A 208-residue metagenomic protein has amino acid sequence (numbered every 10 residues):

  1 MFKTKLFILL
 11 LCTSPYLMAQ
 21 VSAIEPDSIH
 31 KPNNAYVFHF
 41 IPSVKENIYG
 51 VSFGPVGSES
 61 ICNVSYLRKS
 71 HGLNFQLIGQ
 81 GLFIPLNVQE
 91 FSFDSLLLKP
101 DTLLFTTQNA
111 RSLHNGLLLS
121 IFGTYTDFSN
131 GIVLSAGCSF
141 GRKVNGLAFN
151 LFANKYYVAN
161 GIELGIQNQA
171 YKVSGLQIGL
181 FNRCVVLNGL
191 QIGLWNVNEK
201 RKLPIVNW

Functional and structural regions predicted by a protein language model:
M1-I24: Bacterial Sec-dependent N-terminal signal peptides
Q20-W208: Surface-exposed, glycine- and small/polar-enriched segments that build interaction surfaces at terminal
